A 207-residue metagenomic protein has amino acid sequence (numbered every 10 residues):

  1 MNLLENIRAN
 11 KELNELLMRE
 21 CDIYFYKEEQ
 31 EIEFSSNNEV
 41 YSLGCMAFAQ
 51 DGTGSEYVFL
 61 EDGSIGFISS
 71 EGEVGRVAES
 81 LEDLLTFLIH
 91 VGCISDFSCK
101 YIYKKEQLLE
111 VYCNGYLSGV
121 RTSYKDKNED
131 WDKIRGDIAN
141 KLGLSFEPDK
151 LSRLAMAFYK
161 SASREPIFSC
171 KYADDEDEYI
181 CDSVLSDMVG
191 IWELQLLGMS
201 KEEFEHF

Functional and structural regions predicted by a protein language model:
M1-G72, C99-K104, C113-F207: A surface-exposed partner-binding patch
I68-Q107: Compact, glycine/acidic-enriched structural inserts
